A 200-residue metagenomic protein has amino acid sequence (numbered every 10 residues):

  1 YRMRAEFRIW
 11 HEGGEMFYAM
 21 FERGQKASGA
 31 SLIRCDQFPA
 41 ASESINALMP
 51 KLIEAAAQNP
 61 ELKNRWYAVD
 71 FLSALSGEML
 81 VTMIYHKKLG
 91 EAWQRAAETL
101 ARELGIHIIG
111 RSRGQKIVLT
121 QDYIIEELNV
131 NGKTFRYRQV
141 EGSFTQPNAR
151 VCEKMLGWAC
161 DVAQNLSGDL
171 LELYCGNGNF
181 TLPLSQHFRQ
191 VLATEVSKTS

Functional and structural regions predicted by a protein language model:
Y1-S200: Accessory RNA-recognition modules of RNA-modification enzymes
